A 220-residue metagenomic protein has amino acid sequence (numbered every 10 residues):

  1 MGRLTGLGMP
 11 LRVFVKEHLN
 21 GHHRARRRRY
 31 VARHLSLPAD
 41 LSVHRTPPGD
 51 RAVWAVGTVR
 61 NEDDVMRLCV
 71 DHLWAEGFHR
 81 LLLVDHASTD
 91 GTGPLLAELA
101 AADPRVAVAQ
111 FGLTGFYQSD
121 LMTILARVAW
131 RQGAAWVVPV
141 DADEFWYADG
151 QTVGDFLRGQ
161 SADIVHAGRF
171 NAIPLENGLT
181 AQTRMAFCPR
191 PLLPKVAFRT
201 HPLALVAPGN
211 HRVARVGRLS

Functional and structural regions predicted by a protein language model:
G2-D71: N-proximal low-complexity "stem/linker" segments adjacent to membrane-targeting elements
G2-V31, D120-L121, A148-S220: Catalytic-site signature of metal-activated, phosphate-bearing donor transferases, centered on the GT-A/GT-A-like
R67-D71, G93-A97, Y147-G159: Short alpha-helix within the catalytic core of nucleotide-sugar-dependent glycosyltransferases
D71-R80: Short, acidic, metal-binding catalytic loop of nucleotide-sugar glycosyltransferases
H79, A135, D163: Short acidic/polar active-site loop segments enriched in Thr and Asp
H79-A87, A109-F111: Short beta-strand/loop segment that forms part of the nucleotide-sugar
G93-V137: Active-site-proximal specificity loops/subdomain of glycosyltransferases
A134-Y147: Short beta-strand-to-loop acidic/aromatic patch adjacent to the donor-nucleotide binding site
